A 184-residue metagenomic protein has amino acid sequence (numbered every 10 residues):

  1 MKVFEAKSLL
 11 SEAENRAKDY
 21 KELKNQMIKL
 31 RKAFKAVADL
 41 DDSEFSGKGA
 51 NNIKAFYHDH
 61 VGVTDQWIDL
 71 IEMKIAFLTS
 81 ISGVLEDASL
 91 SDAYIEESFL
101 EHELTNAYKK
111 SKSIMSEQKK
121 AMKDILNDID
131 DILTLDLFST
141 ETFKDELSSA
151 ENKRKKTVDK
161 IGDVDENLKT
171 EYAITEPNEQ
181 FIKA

Functional and structural regions predicted by a protein language model:
M1-A184: N-terminal secretion-targeting helices of virulence/extracellular proteins, encompassing both classical Sec signal
